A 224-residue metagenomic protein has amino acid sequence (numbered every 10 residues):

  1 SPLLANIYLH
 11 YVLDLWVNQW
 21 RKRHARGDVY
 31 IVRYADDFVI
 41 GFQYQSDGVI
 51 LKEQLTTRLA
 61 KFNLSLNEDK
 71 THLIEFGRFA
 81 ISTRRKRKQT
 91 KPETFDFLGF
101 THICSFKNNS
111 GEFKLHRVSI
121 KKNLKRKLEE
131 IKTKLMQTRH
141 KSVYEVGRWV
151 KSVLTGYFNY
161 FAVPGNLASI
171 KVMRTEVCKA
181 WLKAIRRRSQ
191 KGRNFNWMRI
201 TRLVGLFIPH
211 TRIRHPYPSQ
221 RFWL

Functional and structural regions predicted by a protein language model:
P2-L224: Non-catalytic terminal/accessory segments
